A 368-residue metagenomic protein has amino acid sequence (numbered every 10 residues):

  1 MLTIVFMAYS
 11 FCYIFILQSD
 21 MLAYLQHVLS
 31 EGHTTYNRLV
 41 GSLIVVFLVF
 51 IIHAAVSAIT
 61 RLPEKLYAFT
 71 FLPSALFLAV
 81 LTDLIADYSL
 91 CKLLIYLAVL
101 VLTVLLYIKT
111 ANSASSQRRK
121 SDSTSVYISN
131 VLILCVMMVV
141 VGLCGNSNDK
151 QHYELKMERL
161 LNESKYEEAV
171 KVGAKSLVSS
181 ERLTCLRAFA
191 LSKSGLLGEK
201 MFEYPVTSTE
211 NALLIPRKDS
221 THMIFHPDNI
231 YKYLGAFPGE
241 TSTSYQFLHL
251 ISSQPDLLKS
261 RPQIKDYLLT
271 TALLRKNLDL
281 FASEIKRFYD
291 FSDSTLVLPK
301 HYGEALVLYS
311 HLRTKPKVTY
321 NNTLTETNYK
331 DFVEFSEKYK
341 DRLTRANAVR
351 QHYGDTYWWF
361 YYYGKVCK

Functional and structural regions predicted by a protein language model:
M1-L72: Membrane-anchoring hydrophobic segments
Y9-I14, L72-D83, V136-V141: Aromatic-anchored segments of alpha-helical transmembrane domains
H27-S30, R61-E64, N112-S125: Membrane-interfacial, low-structure loops and terminal tails that flank and connect transmembrane helices in multi-pass
I51, A55, I59, L106-A114 (+1 more regions): Hydrophobic membrane-targeting alpha-helices
E64-R118: Membrane-embedded alpha-helical segments of integral membrane proteins
D122-N148: Internal/C-terminal transmembrane anchor helices
N146-S283: Soluble catalytic regions of membrane-associated enzymes that act on cell-envelope and secretory-pathway components
L234-K368: Solvent-exposed soluble domains appended to multi-pass membrane proteins
